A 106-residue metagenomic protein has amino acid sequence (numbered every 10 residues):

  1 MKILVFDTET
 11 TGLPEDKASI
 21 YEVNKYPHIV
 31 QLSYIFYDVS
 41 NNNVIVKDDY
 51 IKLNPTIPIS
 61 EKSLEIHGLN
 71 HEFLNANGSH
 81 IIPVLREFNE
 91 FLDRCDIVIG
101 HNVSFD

Functional and structural regions predicted by a protein language model:
K2-F105: Conserved non-catalytic scaffold segment of RNase H-like nuclease domains
